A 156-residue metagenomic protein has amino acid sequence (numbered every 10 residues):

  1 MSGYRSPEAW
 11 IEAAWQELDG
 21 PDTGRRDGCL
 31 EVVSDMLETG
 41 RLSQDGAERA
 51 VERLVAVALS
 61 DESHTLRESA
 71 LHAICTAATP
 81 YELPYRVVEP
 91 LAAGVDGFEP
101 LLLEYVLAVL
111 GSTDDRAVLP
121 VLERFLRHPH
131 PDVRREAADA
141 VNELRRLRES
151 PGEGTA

Functional and structural regions predicted by a protein language model:
M1-R5, G24-D45, T65-E82, A93 (+4 more regions): Structural detector for internal amphipathic alpha-helices that build alpha-solenoid repeat scaffolds
M1-T23: N-terminal leader/targeting peptides and immediately adjacent processing regions
S6-E12, G46-E52, P84-L91, L119: Core helices of alpha-solenoid repeat scaffolds
A13-E17, P21, R53-D61, P90-F98 (+2 more regions): Alpha-solenoid HEAT/Armadillo-like helical repeat scaffolds in large eukaryotic proteins
